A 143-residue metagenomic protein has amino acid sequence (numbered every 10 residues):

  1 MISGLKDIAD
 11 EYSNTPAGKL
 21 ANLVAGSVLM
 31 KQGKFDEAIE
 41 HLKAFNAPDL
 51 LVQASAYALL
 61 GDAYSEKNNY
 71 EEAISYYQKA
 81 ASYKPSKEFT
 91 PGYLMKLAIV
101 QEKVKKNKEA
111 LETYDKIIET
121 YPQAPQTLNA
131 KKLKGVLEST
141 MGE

Functional and structural regions predicted by a protein language model:
D10-G18, Q32, N46-A54, Y83-T90 (+1 more regions): Short solvent-exposed coil/turn linkers within tandem alpha-helical repeat scaffolds
